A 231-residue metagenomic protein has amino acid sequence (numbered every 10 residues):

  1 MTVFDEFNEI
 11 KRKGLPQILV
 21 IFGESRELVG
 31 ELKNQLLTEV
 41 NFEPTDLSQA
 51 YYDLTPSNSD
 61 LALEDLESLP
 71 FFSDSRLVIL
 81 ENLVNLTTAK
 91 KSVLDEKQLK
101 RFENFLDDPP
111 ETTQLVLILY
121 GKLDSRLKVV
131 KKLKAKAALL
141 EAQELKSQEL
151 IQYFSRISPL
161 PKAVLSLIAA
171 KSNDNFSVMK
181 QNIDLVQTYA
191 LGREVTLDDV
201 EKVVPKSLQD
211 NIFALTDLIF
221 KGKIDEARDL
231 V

Functional and structural regions predicted by a protein language model:
M1-L37: Glycine-rich P-loop/Walker A and Walker A-like loops and their local beta1-loop-alpha1 context in P-loop NTPases
T2-F4, G30-D217: Non-catalytic interfacial helical region
M179, E226-R228: Solenoid-repeat scaffolds in large eukaryotic assemblies
